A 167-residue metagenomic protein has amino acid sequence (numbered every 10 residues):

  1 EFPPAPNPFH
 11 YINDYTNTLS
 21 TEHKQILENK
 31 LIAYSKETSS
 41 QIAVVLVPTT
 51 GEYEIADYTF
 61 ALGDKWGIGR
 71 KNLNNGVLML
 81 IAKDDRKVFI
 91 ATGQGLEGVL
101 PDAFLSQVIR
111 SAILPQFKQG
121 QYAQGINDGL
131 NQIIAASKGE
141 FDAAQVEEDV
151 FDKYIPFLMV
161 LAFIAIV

Functional and structural regions predicted by a protein language model:
E1-A162: Folded, non-transmembrane soluble domains that reside on the lumenal/extracytoplasmic side of membranes
F163-V167: Alpha-helical transmembrane segments
